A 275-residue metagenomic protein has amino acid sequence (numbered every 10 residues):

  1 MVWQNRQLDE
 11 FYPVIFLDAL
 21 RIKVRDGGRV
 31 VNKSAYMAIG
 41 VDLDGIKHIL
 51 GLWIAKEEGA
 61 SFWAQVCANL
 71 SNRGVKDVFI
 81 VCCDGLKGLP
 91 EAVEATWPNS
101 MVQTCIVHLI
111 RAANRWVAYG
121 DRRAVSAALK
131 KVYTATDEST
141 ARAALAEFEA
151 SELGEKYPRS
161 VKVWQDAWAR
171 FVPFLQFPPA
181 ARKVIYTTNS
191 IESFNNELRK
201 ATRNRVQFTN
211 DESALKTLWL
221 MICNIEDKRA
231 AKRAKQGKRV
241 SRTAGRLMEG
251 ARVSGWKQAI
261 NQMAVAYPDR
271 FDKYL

Functional and structural regions predicted by a protein language model:
M1-C83, K87, E91, T96-N99 (+2 more regions): RNase H-like nuclease fold core
V14, N32, A60-A64, C83-P90 (+9 more regions): Amphipathic alpha-helical transducer elements in NTP-driven molecular machines
R25, R115-A118, T134, L153: Alpha-solenoid HEAT/Armadillo repeat architecture
V30, A55-G59, V81, C105 (+4 more regions): A generic short alpha-helical patch detector that favors 3-5-residue windows in or near N-terminal regions
I80-K87, A92-K130: Conserved beta-strand -> loop -> alpha-helix junction used to position metal-binding or nucleic-acid-contacting
K131, A135-L275: Acidic/histidine-rich catalytic cores and adjacent linkers of DNA breakage/strand-transfer/modification proteins
